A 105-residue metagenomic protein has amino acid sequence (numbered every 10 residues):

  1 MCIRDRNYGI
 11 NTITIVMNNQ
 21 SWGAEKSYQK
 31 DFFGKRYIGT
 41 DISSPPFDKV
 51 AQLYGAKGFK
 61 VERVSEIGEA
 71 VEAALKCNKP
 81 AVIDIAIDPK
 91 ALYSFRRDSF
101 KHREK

Functional and structural regions predicted by a protein language model:
R4-K105: Thiamine diphosphate
